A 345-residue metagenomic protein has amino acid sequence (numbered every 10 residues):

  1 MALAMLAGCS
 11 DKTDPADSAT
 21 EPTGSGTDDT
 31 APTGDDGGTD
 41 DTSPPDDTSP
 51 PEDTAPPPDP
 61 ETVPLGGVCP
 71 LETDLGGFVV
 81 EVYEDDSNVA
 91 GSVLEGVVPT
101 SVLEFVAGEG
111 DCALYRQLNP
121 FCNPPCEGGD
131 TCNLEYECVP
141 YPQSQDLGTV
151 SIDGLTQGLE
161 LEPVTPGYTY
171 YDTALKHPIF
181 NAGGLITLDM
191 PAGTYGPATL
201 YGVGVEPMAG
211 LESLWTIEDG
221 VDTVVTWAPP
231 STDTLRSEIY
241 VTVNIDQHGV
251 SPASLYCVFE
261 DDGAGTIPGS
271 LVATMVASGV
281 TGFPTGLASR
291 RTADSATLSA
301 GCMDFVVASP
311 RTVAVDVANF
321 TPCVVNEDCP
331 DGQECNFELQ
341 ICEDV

Functional and structural regions predicted by a protein language model:
M1-M5: Bacterial N-terminal signal peptides
A7-G67: Ser/Thr-rich, Pro/Gly/Ala-heavy low-complexity intrinsically disordered linkers and tails of secreted extracellular
P58-E218, T223, A228, T232-V345: Ser/Thr/Pro- and often Gln-rich low-complexity regulatory segments of eukaryotic transcriptional regulators
